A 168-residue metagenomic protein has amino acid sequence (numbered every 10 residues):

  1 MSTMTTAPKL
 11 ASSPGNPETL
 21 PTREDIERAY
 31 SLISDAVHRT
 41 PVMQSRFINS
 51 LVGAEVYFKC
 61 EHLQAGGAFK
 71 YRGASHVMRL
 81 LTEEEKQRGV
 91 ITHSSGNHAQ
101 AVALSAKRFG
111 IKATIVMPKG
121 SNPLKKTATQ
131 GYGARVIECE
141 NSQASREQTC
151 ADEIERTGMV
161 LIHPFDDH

Functional and structural regions predicted by a protein language model:
S2-H168: PLP-dependent amino-acid enzyme catalytic core
